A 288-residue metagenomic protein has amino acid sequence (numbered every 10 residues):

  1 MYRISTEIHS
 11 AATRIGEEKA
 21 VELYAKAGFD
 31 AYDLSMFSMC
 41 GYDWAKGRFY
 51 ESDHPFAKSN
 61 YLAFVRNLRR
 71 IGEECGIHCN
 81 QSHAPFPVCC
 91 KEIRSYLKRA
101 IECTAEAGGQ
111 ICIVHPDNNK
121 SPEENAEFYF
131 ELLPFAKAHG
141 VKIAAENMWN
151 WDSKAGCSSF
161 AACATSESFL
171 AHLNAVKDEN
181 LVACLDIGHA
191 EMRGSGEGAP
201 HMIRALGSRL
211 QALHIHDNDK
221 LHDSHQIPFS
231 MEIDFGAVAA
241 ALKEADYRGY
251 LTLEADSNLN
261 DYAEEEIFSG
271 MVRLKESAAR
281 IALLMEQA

Functional and structural regions predicted by a protein language model:
M1-C40, E73, K98-E102, G108 (+1 more regions): Histidine-acidic metal/acid-base catalytic patches
D30-F37, H78-H83, C112-I113: Short, well-structured secondary-structure segments
D33-N67: Glycine-rich, proline-tolerant flexible connector loops at the mouths of alpha/beta enzymes
M39-C40, F86-V88, N118-K120, W151 (+2 more regions): Positions that flank functional sites
W44-K46, A155-S158, Q226-I227, E264-E265: Short aromatic-enriched loop/helix-cap "lid" or pocket-rim segments at secondary-structure transitions that line
S52-K58, H83-C90, H115-N119, I227: The substrate-binding groove and active-site-proximal loops of carbohydrate-active enzymes, especially glycoside
K58-E74, E131-A138, H201-A205, A237-A241: Catalytic-core regions built around general acid/base machinery
R66, R70-H78, P87-L185, E191-M192 (+4 more regions): Active-site acidic/histidine proton-transfer and metal-coordination neighborhood in alpha/beta enzyme cores
